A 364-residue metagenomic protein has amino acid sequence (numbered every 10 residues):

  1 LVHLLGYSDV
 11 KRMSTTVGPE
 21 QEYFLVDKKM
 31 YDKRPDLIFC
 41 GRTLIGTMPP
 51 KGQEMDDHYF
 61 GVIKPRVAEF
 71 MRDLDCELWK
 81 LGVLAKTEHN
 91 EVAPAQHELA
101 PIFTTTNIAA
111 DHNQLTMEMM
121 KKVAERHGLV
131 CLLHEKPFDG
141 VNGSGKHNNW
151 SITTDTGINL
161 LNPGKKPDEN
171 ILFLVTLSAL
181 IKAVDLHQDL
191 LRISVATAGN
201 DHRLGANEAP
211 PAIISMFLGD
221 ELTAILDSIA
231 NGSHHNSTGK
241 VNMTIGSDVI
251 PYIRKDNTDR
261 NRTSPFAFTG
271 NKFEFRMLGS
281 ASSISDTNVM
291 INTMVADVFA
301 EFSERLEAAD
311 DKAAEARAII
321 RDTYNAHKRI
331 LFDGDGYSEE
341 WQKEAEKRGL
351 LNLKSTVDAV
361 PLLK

Functional and structural regions predicted by a protein language model:
L1-L133, N142-G145, S151-K364: Glycine-rich, acidic/polar active-site loops that bind/position phosphate-bearing ligands
P137: Glycine-rich N-terminal segment of FAD-binding domains in flavoprotein oxidoreductases, spanning the beta-loop-helix
